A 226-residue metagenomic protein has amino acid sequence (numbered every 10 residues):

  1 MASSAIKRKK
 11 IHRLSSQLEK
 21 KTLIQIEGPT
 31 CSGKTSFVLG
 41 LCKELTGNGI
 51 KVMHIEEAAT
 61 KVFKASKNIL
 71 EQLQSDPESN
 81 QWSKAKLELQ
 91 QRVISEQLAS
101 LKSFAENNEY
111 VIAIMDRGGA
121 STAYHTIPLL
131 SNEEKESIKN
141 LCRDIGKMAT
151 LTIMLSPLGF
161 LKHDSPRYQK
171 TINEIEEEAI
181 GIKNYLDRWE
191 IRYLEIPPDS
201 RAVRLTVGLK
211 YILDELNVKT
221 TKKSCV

Functional and structural regions predicted by a protein language model:
M1-L23: Extreme N-terminal, non-catalytic leader segments that precede Walker-type/kinase nucleotide-binding cores
I26: Hydrophobic anchor at the beta1->P-loop junction of P-loop NTPases
T30: The conserved Walker
K34: Conserved lysine of the Walker
F37: Hydrophobic positions on the alpha1 helix immediately C-terminal to the Walker A/P-loop
K43-E96: Conserved substrate/cofactor phosphate-moiety recognition/catalytic segment in nucleotide-dependent phosphotransferases
L87-G146: Glycine-rich phosphate-binding loop used to anchor ATP phosphates in small-molecule kinases, encompassing both
L129-R201, K222-C225: A glycine- and Lys/Arg-enriched "phosphate-lid" helix/loop adjacent to the NTP-binding pocket of small-molecule kinases
